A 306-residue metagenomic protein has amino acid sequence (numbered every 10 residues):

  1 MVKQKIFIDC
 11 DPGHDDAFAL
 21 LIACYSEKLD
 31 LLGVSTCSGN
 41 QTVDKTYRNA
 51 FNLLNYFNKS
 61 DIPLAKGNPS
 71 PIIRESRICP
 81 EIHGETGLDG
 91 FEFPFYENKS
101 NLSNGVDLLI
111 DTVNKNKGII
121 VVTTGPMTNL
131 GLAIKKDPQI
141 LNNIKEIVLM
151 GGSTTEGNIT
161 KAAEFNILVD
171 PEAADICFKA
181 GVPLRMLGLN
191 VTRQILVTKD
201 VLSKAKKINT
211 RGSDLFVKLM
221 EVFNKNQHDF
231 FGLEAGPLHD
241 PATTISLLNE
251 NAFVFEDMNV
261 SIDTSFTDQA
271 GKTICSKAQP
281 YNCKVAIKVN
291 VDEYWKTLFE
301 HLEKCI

Functional and structural regions predicted by a protein language model:
V2-C10, H14-N52, T86, F93-R193 (+1 more regions): Active-site histidine-anchored catalytic micro-motif
V2-K3, A19-A23, D30, L168-D170 (+1 more regions): Conformational coupling and interaction surfaces
Q4, Y47-K115, A278-Y281, V285-V289 (+1 more regions): Metal-dependent C-N hydrolase catalytic cores
P12-H14, S70, T267: Short glycine-enriched loops at secondary-structure junctions
T36-G39, G67-P69, S265: Acidic/polar N-terminal loop/beta-strand segments that form early-domain functional surfaces
N55-K59, P69, N114, K135-Q139 (+7 more regions): Generic secondary-structure signature for well-ordered alpha-helical cores
K59-I62, K117, N143-I144, V182 (+2 more regions): A short helix-to-beta-strand connector/capping loop
L64, C177, T244: A residue-level signal for conserved active-site and pocket-lining positions in enzyme catalytic cores
